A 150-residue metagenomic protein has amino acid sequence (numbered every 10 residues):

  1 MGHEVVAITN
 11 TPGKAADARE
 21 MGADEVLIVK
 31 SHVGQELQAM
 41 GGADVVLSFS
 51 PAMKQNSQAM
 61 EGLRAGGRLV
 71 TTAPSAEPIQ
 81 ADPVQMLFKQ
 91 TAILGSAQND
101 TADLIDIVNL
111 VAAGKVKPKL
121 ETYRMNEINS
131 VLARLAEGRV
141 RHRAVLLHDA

Functional and structural regions predicted by a protein language model:
M1-Q58: Adenosine-nucleotide cofactor-binding segment
N10, P74, Q98, D149: Cofactor-binding loop segments of dinucleotide-utilizing enzymes, especially the Rossmann-like FAD- and NAD(P)+-binding
N10-D17, P78-P83, D103-I105: Short, glycine/polar-rich helix-capping loops at beta-to-alpha or helix-loop-helix junctions that flank or form
K14, Q58-A59, I107, V131: Aromatic/hydrophobic pocket-lining residues that form π-stacking "cages" and hydrophobic walls in ligand
S50-K54, S75-E77, D100: Short beta->alpha connector loops
L63-A65: Helix-to-beta-strand junctions that scaffold the AdoMet/dcAdoMet cofactor pocket in Class I SAM-dependent enzymes
R68-V70, A81-E121: Rossmann-fold dehydrogenase core element
T101-A150: C-terminal hydrophobic helical "lid"/dimerization subdomain of Rossmann-like NAD(P)H-dependent oxidoreductases
